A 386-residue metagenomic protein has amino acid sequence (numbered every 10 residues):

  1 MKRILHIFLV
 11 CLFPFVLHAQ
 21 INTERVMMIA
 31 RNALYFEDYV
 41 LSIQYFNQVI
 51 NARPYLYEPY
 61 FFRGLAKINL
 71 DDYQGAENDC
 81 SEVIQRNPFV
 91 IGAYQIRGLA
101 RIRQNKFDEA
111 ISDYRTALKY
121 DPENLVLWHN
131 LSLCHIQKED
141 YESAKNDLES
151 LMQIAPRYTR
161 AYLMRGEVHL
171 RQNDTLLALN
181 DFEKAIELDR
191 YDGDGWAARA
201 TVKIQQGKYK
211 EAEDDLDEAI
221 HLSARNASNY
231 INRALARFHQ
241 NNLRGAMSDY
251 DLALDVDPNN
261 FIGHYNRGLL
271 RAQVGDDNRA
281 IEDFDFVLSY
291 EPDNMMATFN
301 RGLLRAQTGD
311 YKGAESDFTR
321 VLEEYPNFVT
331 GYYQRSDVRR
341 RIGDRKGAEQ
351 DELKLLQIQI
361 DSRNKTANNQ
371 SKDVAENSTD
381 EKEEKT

Functional and structural regions predicted by a protein language model:
M1-T23: Bacterial Sec-dependent N-terminal signal peptides
L17-T386: Alpha-helical tetratricopeptide repeat
